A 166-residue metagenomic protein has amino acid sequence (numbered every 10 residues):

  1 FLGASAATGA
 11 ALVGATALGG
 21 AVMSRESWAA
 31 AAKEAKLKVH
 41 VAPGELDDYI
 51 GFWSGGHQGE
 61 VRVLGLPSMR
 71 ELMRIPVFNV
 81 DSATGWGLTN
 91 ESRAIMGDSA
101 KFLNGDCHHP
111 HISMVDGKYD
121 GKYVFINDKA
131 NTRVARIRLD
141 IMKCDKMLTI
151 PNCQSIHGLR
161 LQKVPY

Functional and structural regions predicted by a protein language model:
L2-S24: N-terminal export signals
T16-F52: C-terminal segment of N-terminal export signals and the immediately downstream linker at the start of the mature
E34-E45, L88-Y119, L159-Y166: Structural signature of eukaryotic scaffold interfaces centered on beta-propeller domains
D47, H57-Q58: Short, basic and Ser/Thr-rich N-terminal targeting/leader segments
W53-G56, K118, V124-A130: Conserved beta-strand positions in repeat-built beta-propeller and related beta-rich domains
E60-A94, N127-I150: Beta-propeller domains
V61, A100, H108, K122 (+1 more regions): Secretory-pathway ectodomains
C144-Y166: Asp-box/WD-like beta-propeller blade repeats and closely related beta-sheet repeat scaffolds
